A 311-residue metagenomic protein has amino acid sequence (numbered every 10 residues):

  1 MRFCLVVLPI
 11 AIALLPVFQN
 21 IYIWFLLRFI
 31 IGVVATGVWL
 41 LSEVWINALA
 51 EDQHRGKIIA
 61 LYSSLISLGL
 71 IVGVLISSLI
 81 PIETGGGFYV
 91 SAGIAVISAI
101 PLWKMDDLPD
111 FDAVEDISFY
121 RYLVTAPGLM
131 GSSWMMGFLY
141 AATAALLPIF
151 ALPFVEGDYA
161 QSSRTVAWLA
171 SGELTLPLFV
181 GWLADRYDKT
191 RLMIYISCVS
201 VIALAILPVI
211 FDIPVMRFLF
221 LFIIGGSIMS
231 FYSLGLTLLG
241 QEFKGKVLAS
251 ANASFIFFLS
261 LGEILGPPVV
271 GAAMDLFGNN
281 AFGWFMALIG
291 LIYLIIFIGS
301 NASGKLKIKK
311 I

Functional and structural regions predicted by a protein language model:
M1, P81, L176-D188, M274-D275: Helix-to-loop junctions at the C-terminal end of transmembrane segments in multipass secondary transporters
M1-A13, R191-I206, A287: Structural signature of the two symmetry-related core transmembrane helices
Y22-I30, V215-I223: Paired small-residue
G37-A50, S230-F243: Intracellular juxtamembrane helix-capping segments at the cytosolic ends of symmetry-related transmembrane helices
D52-Y62, Y159-A160, F243-F255: Loop-to-transmembrane helix entry/capping segments in MFS-fold secondary transporters and related SLC/MFSD carriers
A92-F111, I296-S300: C-terminal membrane-cytosol helix-exit motif in multi-pass small-molecule transporters
A145-Q161: Short amphipathic helix-loop junctions that connect adjacent transmembrane helices in Major Facilitator Superfamily/SLC
G245-L276: A late C-terminal transmembrane helix in Major Facilitator Superfamily
